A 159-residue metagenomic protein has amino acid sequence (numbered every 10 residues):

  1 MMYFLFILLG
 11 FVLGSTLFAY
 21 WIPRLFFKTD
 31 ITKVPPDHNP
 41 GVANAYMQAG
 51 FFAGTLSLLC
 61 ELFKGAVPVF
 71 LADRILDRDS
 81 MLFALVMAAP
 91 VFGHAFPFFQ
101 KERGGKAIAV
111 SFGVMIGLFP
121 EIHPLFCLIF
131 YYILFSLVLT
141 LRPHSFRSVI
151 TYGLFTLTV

Functional and structural regions predicted by a protein language model:
M1-L9, V67-L85, I116-F126: Helix-coil boundary and interhelical linker segments in multi-pass alpha-helical membrane proteins
M2-F27: N-terminal signal-anchor transmembrane alpha helix
S15-W21, R103-S111, F126: Transmembrane helix boundary and interhelical junction motifs in multipass membrane proteins
A19-R24, V91-E102, L134-S145: C-terminal ends of transmembrane helices
W21-F52, G104: Cytosolic, membrane-interface loops and tails of multi-pass inner-membrane proteins
I31-N39, F99-F112, P143-L154: Short, non-helical or kinked segments that cap or interrupt transmembrane helices
G41, M47-D73: Multi-pass membrane catalytic core of lipid/isoprenoid biosynthesis enzymes
A49, A72-I75, A89, G93 (+2 more regions): Interfacial segments of multi-pass membrane proteins
